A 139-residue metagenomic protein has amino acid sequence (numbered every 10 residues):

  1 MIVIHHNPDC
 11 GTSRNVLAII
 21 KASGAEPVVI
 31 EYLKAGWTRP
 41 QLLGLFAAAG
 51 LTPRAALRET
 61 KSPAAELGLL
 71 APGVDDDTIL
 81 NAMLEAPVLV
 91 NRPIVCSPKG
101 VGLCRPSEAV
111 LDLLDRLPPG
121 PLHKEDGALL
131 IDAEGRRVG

Functional and structural regions predicted by a protein language model:
M1-I2, A86: Immediate flanking context of iron-sulfur cluster ligation sites
I2-P8, T12-D76: Structural alpha/beta surface segment adjacent to cysteine/selenocysteine redox centers across thiol/disulfide enzymes
L45-A48, A82, L113: Generic alpha-helical secondary-structure signal
E59-T60, I79, E125-L129: Short linear loop/turn motifs
D77-E85: A short, acidic, amphipathic alpha-helical segment used as a generic capping/interface helix at domain edges
L84-R92, C96-G139: Non-globular targeting/processing and membrane-anchoring segments
